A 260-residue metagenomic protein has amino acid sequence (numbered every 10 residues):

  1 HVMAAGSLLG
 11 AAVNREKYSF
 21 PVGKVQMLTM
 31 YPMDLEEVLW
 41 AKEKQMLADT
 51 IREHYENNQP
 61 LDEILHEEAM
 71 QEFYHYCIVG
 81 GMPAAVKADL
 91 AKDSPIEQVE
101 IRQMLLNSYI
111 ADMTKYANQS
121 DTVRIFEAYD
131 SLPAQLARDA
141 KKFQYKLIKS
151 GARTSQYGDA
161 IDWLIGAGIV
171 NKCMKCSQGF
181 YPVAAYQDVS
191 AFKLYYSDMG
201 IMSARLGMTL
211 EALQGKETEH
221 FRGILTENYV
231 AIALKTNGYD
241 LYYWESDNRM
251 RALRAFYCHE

Functional and structural regions predicted by a protein language model:
H1-M3: Conserved nucleotide-sensing/catalytic segment adjacent to the nucleotide-binding pocket in NTP-handling enzymes
G6-S7, A12-L136: Interdomain motor-coupling "hinge/lid" segment immediately C-terminal to the ATP-binding subdomain of NTP-driven enzymes
V86-F256: Accessory nucleic acid-recognition modules appended to NTPase machines
C258-E260: Active-site ExK catalytic segment of metal-dependent nucleases
